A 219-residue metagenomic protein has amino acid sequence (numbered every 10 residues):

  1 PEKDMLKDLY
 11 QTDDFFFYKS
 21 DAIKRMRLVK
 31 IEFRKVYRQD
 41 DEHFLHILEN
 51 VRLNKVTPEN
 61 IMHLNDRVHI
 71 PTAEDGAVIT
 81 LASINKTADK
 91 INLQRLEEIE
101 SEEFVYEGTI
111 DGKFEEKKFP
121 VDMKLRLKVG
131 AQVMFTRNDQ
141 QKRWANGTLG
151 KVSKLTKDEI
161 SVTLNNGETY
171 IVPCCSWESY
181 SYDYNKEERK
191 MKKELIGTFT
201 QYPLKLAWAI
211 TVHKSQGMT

Functional and structural regions predicted by a protein language model:
P1-T219: Conserved ATP-binding/catalytic motifs of P-loop helicase motor domains
